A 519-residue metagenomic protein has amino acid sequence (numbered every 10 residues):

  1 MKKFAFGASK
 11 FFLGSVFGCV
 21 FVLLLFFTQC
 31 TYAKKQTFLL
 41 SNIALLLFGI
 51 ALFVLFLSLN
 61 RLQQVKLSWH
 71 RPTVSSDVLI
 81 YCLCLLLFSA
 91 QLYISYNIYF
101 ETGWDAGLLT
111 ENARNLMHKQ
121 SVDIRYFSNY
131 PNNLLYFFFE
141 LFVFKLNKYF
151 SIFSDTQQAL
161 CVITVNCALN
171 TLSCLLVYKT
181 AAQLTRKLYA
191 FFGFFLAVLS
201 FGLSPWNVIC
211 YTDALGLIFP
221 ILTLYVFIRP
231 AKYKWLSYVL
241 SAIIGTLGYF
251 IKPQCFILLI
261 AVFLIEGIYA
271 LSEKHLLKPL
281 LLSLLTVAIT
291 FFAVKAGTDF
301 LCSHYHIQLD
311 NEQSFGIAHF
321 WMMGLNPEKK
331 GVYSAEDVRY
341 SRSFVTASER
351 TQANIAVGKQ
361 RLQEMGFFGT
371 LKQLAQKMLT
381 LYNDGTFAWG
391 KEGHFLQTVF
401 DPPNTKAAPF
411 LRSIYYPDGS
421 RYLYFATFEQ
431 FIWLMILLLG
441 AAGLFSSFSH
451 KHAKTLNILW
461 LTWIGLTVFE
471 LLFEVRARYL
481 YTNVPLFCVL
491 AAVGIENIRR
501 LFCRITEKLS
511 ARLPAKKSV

Functional and structural regions predicted by a protein language model:
M1-Q91, L280-A288, I505-V519: Start-transfer (signal-anchor) and selected internal transmembrane alpha helices of multi-pass inner/ER membrane
L40-L46, Q157, C161, L381-L459: Membrane-interface anchor segments at the N-terminal boundary of transmembrane helices in multi-pass membrane enzymes
L87-F88, N166, F192-F201, G245 (+1 more regions): Short helix- or helix-capping micro-motifs that position conserved polar/aromatic residues at function-defining sites
Y126-F153: Short hydrophobic/aromatic helix or loop-helix immediately within or flanking a transmembrane segment in polytopic
T156, V177-L199, K454-N457: Transmembrane-helix signature of polytopic, membrane-embedded enzymes that assemble or transfer cell-envelope glycans
C161-L184, L222, L438-F445: Transmembrane-helix motifs of polytopic, lipid-linked glycan transferases
G202-G216, I251: Short acidic/glycine- and proline-prone juxtamembrane loop motifs at membrane-interface regions of multi-pass membrane
F300-T405: Membrane-proximal stem/loop segments at transmembrane-domain junctions that anchor or position
